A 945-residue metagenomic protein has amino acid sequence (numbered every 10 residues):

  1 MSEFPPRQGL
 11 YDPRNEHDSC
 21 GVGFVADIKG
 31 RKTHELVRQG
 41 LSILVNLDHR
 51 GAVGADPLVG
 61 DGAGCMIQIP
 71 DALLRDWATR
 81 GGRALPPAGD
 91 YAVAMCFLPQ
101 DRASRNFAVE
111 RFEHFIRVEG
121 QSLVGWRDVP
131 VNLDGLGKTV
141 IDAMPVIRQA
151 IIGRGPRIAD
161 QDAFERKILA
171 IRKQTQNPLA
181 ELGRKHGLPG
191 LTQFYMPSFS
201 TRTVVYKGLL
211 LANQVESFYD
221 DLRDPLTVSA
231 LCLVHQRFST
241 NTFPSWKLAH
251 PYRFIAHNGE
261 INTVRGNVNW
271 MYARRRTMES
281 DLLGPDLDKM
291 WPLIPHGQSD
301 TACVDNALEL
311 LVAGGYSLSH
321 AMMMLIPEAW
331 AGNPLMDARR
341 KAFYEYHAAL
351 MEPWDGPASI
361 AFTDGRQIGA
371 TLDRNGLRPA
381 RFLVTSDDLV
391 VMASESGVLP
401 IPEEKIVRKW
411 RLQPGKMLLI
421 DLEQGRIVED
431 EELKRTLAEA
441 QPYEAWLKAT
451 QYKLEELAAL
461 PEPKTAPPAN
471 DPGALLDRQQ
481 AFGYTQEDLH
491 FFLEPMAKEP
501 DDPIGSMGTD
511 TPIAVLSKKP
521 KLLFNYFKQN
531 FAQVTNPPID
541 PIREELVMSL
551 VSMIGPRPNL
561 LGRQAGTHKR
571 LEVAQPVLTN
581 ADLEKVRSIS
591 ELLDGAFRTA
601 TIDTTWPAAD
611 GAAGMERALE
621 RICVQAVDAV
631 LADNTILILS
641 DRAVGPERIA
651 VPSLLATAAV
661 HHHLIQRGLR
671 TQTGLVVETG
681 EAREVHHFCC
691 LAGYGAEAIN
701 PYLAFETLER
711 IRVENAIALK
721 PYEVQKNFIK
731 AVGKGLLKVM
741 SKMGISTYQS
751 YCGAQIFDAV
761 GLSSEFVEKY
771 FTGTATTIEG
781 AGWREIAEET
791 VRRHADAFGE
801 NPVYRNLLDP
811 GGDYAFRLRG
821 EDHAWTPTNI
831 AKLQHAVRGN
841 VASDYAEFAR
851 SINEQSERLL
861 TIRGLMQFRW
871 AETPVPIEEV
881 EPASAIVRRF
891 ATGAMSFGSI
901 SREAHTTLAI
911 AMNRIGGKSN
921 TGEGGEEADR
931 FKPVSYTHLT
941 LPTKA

Functional and structural regions predicted by a protein language model:
S2-P13, H17-T33, S229, V234-L287 (+9 more regions): Glycine-rich phosphate/ribose-binding loops and adjacent secondary-structure elements that form binding surfaces
S2-Q564, T579: Conserved short alpha-helical segments that host acidic/polar catalytic motifs at enzyme active sites
I43, L47, L310-G314, N530-V534 (+14 more regions): Change "in soluble alpha/beta enzymes" to "in soluble alpha/beta proteins
P57-Q68, M323-A331, T363-G365, R543-S549 (+7 more regions): A glycine-rich phosphate-binding loop feature that marks nucleotide/adenosyl-phosphate handling sites
Q533, V547-R621, Q625-L631: Active-site cores of enzymes that catalyze phosphoryl transfer or operate on phosphate-rich substrates
D603-D610, M615, R888, M895 (+5 more regions): Conserved alpha/beta-domain cores
G753-A909, G917, T921: Active-site loops and adjacent core secondary-structure elements that bind or stabilize anionic groups
T937-A945: Conserved small/polar residues in nucleotide/adenosyl-binding loops
